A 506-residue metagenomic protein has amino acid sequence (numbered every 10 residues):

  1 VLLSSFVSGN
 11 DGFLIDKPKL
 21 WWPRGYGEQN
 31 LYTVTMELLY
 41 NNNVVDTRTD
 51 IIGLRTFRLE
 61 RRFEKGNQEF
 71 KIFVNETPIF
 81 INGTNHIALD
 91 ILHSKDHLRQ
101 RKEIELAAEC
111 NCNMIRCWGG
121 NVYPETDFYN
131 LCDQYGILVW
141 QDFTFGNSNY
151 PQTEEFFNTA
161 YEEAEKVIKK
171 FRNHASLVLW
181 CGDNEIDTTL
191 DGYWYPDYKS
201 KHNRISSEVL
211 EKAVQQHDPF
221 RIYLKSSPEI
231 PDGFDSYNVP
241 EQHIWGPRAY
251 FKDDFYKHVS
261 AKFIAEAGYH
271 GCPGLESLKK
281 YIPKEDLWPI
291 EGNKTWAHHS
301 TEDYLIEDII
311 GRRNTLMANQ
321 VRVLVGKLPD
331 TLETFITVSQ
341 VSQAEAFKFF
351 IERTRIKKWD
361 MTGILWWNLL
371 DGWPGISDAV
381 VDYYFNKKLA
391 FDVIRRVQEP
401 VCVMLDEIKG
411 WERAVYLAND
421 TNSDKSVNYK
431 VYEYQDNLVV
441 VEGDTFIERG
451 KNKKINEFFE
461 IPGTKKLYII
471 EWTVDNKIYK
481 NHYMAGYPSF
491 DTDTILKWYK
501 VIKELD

Functional and structural regions predicted by a protein language model:
V1-M114, I356-K357, M361, N386 (+1 more regions): Secreted/periplasmic carbohydrate-active enzymes, especially glycoside hydrolases
P18-K19, N43-S148, F157-L179, E302-T337 (+1 more regions): Active-site-adjacent substrate/metal-binding segments within catalytic domains of carbohydrate-active enzymes
E37-L39, D127, L131-Y135, K170 (+5 more regions): Alpha-helical structural signal in soluble globular domains
Y40, V44-D46, I168-T295: Active-site region of glycoside hydrolase catalytic domains
E60, A88-I91, V122-E125, N147-N149 (+6 more regions): Flexible loop/turn segments at secondary-structure boundaries
F80-G83, M114-C117, L138-Q141, V178-C181 (+4 more regions): Structural recognition of the beta-strand scaffold that forms the well-ordered cores of secreted hydrolase catalytic
S148-T153, D235, I394: Short, charged, surface-exposed secondary-structure boundary motifs
W180, K212-Q215, G246-S426, K503-D506: Substrate-binding clefts and catalytic carboxylate motifs of secreted carbohydrate-active enzymes
